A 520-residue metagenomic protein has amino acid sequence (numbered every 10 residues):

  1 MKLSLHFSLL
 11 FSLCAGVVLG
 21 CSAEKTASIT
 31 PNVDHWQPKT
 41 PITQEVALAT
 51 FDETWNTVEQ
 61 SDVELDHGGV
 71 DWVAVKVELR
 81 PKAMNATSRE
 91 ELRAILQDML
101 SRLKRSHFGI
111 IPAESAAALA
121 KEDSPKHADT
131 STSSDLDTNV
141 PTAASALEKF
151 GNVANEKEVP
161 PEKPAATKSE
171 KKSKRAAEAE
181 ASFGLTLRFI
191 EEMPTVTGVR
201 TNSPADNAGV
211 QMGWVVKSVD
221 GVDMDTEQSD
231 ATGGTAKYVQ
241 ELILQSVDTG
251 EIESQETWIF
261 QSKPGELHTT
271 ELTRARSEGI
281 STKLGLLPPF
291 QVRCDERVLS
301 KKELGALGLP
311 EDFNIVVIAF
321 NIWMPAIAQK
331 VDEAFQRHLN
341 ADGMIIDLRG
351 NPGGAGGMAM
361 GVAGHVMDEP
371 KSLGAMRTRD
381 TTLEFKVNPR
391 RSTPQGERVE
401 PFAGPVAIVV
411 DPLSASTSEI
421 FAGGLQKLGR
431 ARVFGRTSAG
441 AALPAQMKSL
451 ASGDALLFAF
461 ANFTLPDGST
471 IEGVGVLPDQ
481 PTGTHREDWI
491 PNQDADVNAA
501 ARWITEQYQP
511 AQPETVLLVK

Functional and structural regions predicted by a protein language model:
V18-G20: C-terminal motif of bacterial Sec signal peptides marking the signal peptidase cleavage site
S22-K25: Bacterial signal peptide processing site
P41-H67: Mature N-terminal segment immediately following signal peptide/propeptide cleavage in secreted/periplasmic
T54, M99, L185, A205 (+9 more regions): Terminal peptide-recognition signature
G109, E114-N155, V159-K172, M224-A341 (+1 more regions): C-terminal, low-ordered peptide segments at domain boundaries
E148, E156, P160, K174-D225 (+2 more regions): PDZ/PDZ-like domain segments forming the peptide/carboxylate-binding groove, activating on the N-terminal beta-strands
A205-Y238, I345-R349, V433, G468: Conserved PDZ fold ligand-binding element
T249-A451, W489, W503: Cleft-lining beta-strand/loop regions that shape enzyme active-site pockets
